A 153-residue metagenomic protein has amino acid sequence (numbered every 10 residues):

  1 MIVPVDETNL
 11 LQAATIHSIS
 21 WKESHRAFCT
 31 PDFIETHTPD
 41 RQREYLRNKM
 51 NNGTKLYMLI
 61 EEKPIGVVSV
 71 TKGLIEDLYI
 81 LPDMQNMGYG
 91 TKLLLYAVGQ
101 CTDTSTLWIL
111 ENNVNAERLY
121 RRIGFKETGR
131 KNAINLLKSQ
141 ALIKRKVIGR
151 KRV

Functional and structural regions predicted by a protein language model:
M1-T15: A short beta-loop-alpha structural element at the N-terminal edge of CoA-dependent acyl/N-acetyltransferase catalytic
S18-Y45: Conserved GNAT-fold acetyl-CoA-binding loop/helix
D40-Y57, L74: A short helix-loop-beta-strand connector motif used in the catalytic cores of GNAT acetyltransferases and, in some
E62-Y79: Conserved beta-strand in the GNAT
L74-Q85, I109-L110: A short, internal acetyl-CoA/4′-phosphopantetheine-binding micro-motif in the GNAT/acyltransferase core
D83-M84, G88-Y96: Conserved acetyl-CoA pyrophosphate-binding loop and the N-cap/start of the following alpha-helix in GNAT-like
T91-K92, N112-G129, L136-K138: Conserved active-site alpha-helix within GNAT-family acetyltransferase domains
Q100-N112: Conserved GNAT acetyl-CoA-binding A-motif
